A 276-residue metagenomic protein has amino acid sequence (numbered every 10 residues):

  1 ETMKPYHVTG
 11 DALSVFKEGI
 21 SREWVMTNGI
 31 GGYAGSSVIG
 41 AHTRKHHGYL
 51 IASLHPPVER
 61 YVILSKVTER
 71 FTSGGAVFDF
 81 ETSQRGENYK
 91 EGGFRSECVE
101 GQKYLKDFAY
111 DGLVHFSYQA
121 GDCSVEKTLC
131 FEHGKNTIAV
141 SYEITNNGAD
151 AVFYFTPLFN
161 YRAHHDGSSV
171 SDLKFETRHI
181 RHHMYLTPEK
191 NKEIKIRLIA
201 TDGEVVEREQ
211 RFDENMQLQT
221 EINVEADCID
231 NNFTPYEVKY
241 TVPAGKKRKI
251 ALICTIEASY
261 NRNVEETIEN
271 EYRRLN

Functional and structural regions predicted by a protein language model:
E1-N276: Terminal accessory carbohydrate-recognition/targeting modules of carbohydrate-active enzymes
